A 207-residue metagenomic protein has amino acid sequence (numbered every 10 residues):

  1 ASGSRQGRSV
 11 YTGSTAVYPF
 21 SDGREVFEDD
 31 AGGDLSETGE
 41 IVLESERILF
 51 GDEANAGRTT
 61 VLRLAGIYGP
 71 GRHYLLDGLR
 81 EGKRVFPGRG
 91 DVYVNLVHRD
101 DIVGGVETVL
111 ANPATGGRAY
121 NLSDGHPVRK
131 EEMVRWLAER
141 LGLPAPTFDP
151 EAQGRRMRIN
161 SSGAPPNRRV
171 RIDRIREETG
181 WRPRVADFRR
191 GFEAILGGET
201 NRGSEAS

Functional and structural regions predicted by a protein language model:
A1-E37: Conserved Rossmann-fold NAD(P)-dependent oxidoreductase catalytic core, especially the SDR/UDP-sugar
V17, I67-G69, I102: Conserved sequence/active-site signature of Rossmann-fold short-chain dehydrogenase/reductase
D22-V61: Catalytic helix-loop patch of NAD(P)-dependent Rossmann-fold dehydrogenases
L43, N55-R58, I67-D77, P87 (+2 more regions): Glycine/proline-rich active-site loop of Rossmann-fold NAD(P)-dependent oxidoreductases
D77-V97, D101: A conserved pocket-lining segment of Rossmann-fold NAD(P)-dependent short-chain dehydrogenase/reductase
G105-T108, N112-N160: Mid/C-terminal beta-alpha module of Rossmann-like enzyme folds, strongest in SDR-family dehydrogenases/epimerases
S162-S207: C-terminal amphipathic/interface module of NAD(P)-dependent oxidoreductases and related NAD-binding regulators
